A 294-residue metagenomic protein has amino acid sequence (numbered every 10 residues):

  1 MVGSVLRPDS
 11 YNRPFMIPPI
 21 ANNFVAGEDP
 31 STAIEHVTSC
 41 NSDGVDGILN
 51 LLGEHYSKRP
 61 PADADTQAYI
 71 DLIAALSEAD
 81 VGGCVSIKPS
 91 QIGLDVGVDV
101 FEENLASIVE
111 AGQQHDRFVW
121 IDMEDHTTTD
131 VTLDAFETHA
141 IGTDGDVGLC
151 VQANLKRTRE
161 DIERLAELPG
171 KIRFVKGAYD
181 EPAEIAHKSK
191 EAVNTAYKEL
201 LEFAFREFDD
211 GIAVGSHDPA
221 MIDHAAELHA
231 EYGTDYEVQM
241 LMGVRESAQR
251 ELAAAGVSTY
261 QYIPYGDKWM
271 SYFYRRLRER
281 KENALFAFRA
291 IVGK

Functional and structural regions predicted by a protein language model:
M1-K294: Positively charged, amphipathic and often flexible ligand-engagement surfaces
